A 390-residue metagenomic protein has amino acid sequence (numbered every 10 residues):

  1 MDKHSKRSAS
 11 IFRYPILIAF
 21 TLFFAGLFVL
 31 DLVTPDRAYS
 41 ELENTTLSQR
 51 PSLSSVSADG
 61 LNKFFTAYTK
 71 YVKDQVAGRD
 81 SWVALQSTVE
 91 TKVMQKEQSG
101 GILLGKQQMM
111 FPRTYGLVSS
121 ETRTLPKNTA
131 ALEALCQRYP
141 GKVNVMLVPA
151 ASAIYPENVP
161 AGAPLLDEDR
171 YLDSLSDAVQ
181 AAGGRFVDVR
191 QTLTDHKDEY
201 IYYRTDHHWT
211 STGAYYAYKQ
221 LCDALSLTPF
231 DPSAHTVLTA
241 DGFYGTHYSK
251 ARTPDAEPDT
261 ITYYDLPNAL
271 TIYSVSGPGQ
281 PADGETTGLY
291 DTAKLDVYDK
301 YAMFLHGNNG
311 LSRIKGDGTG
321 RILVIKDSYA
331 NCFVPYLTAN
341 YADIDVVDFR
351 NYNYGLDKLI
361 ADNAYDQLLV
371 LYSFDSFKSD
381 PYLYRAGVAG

Functional and structural regions predicted by a protein language model:
M1-G390: Extracellular glycan-modifying ectodomains
